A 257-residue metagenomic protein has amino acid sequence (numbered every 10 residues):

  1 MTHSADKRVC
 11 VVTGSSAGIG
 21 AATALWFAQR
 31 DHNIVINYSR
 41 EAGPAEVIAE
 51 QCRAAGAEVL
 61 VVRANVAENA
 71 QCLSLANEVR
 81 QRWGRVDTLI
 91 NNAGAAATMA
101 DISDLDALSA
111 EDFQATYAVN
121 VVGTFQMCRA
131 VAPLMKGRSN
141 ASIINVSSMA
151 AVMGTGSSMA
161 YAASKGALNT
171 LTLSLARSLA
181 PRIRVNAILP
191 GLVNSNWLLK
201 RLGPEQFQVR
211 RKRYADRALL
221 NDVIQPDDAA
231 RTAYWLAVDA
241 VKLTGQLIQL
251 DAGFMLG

Functional and structural regions predicted by a protein language model:
S16-A17: Conserved glycine-rich cofactor-binding loop
A100-L105, S109-Q114, Y214: Substrate-binding pocket helix/loop in short-chain dehydrogenase/reductase
C128, S164: Active-site helix of classical SDR
P133, A176-P181: Alpha-helical segment proximal to the catalytic Tyr-Lys
S148: Residue(s) in the substrate-gating loop at a strand-loop-helix junction that position the organic substrate next
A180-R184, L243-G245: Short, small/polar-rich loop/turn modules that mediate ligand/substrate recognition or access, typified
D222-L250, M255: C-terminal substrate-recognition "lid" of short-chain dehydrogenase/reductases
